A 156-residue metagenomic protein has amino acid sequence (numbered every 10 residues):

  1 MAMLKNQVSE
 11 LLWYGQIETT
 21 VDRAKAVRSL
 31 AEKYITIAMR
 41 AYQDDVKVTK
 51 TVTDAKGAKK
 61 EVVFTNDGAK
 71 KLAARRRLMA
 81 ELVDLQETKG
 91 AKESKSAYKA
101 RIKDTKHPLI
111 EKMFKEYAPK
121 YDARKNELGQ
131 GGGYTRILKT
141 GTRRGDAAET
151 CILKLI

Functional and structural regions predicted by a protein language model:
M3: Basic, ligand-binding patches in group-transfer machinery, especially extracytoplasmic/periplasmic segments
E10, I17-V21, K25-I156: Structured, basic alpha/beta domains of bacterial-type, RNA-associated proteins
